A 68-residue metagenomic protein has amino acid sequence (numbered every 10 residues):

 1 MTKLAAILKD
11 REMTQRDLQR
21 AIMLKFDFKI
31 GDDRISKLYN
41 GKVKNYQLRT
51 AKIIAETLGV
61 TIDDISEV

Functional and structural regions predicted by a protein language model:
M1-A21: A short, Lys/Arg-rich alpha-helix, primarily the initiator
L4, L18-Q19, I35-L38, I65: Conserved hydrophobic/aromatic packing and binding residues within compact polymer-binding modules
I7-D10, K42, T57: Histidine kinase transmitter module recognition
T14, G31-R34, Q47, T61: Short coil turns linking two alpha-helices in DNA-binding domains
I22, Y39-N40, T50, S66: DNA major-groove recognition helix of helix-turn-helix
F28-K44: Recognition helix of helix-turn-helix/homeodomain-like DNA-binding domains that insert into the DNA major groove
L48-D64: DNA major-groove recognition helix of helix-turn-helix/homeodomain DNA-binding modules
